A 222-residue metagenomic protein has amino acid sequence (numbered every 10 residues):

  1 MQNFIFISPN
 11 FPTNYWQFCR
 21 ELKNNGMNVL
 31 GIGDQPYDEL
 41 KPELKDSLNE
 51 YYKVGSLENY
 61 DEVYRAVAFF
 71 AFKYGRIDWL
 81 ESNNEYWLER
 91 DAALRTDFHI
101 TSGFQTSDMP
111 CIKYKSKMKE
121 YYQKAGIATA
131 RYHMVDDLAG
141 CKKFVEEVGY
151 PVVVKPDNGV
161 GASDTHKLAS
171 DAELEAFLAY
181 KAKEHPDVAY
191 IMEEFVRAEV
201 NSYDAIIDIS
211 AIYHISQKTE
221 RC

Functional and structural regions predicted by a protein language model:
M1-S107, A139: ATP-binding N-terminal substructure of ATP-dependent carboxylate-amine bond-forming enzymes
W16-R20, K119, K142, L178: Short amphipathic alpha-helical segments and helix-helix/interface helices
A66-F70, K143-F144, F177-Y180: CheY-like receiver
F70-I77, E146-V148, E184-P186: Glycine-rich phosphate-binding loop signature in dinucleotide/nucleotide-binding domains
R95-D164: A conserved helix-loop-beta module that forms one wall/lid of the active-site cleft in ATP-utilizing catalytic domains
A130-Y132, P151-Y180, Y190, R197-D204: Glycine-rich phosphate-binding loop of ATP-grasp-fold ATP-dependent ligases
K181-A189, F195-C222: Phosphate-binding core of ATP-grasp and ATP-grasp-like enzymes
